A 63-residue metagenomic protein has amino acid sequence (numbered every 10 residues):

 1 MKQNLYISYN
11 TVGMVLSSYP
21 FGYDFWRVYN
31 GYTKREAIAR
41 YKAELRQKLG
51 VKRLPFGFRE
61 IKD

Functional and structural regions predicted by a protein language model:
M1-L16: Short N-terminal "domain-start" leader segments that mark the transition from disordered tails or signal peptides into
Y6-Y9, Y29, Y41: Aromatic side chains
T11, F25-W26, K62: N-terminal processing/targeting junctions
V12, S17-P20, A43, F56: Intrinsic disorder/low-complexity segments
P20-K34: A short, exposed loop/beta-hairpin motif centered on an aromatic-Gly-Thr core
K42-D63: Short, mixed-charge low-complexity intrinsically disordered segments
